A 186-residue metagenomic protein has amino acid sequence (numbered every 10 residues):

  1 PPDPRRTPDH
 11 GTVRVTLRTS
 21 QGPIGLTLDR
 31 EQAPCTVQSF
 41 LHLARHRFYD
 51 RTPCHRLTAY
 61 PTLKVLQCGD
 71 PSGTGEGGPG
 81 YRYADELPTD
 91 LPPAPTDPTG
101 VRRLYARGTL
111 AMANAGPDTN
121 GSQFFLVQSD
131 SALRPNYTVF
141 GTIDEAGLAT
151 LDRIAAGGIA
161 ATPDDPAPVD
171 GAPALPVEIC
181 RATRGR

Functional and structural regions predicted by a protein language model:
P1-R186: Cyclophilin-like peptidyl-prolyl cis-trans isomerases
